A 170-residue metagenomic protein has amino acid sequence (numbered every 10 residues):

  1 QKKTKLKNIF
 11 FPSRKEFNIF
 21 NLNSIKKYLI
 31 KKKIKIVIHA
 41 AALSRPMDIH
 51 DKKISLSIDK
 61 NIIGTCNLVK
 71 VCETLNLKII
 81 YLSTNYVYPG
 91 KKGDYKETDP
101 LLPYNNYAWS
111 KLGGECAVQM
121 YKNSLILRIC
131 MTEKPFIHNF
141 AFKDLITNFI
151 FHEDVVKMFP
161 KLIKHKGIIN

Functional and structural regions predicted by a protein language model:
K5-Y28: Adenosine-cofactor binding site in Rossmann-like domains, unifying the SAM/SAH pocket of S-adenosylmethionine-dependent
P12, V37-A41, I79-N85, P89 (+1 more regions): SDR active-site strand-loop-helix element
F20, K52, L56-N67, L101 (+2 more regions): Glycine-rich NAD(P)-binding loop of the Rossmann-fold in SDR/ketoreductase-type enzymes
L22-N61, V71: NAD(P)H-binding glycine-rich loop region in Rossmannoid oxidoreductase-like domains and their noncatalytic homologs
G64, L68, C72, A117-V118 (+1 more regions): Hydrophobic positions on the long internal alpha-helix of Rossmann-like NAD(P)-dependent oxidoreductase domains
C66-L102: Conserved Rossmann-fold NAD(P)-dependent oxidoreductase catalytic core, especially the SDR/UDP-sugar
L102-C130: Active-site Tyr-X1-5-Lys
H138-G167: Substrate-positioning beta->alpha
